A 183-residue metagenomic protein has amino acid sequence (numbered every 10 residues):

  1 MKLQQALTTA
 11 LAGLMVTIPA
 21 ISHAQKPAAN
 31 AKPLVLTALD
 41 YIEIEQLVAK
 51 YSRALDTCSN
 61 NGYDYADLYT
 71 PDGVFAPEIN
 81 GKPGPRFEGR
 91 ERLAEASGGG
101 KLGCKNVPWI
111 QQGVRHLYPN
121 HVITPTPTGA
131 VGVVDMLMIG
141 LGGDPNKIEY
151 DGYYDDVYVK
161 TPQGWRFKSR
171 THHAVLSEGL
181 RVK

Functional and structural regions predicted by a protein language model:
M1-A10: Bacterial N-terminal signal peptides that target proteins for export
Q4, Y41, F87-R90: Short, structured helix-loop boundary elements
T9-I18: Bacterial N-terminal signal peptides
A20-H23: Sec/Tat signal peptide C-region and signal peptidase I cleavage site
Q25-P71: Short, low-complexity N-terminal intrinsically disordered segments enriched in polar/charged residues
Q25-V35, P108-K183: A beta-strand edge to alpha-helix "cap/lid" segment located at domain peripheries
L55, Y69-T70, P77, M136-M138 (+1 more regions): Short beta-strand segments enriched in hydrophobic/aromatic residues within well-folded beta-rich domains
N61-G62, A66-D135: A solvent-exposed, acidic/Ser-Thr-rich amphipathic alpha-helical stretch
